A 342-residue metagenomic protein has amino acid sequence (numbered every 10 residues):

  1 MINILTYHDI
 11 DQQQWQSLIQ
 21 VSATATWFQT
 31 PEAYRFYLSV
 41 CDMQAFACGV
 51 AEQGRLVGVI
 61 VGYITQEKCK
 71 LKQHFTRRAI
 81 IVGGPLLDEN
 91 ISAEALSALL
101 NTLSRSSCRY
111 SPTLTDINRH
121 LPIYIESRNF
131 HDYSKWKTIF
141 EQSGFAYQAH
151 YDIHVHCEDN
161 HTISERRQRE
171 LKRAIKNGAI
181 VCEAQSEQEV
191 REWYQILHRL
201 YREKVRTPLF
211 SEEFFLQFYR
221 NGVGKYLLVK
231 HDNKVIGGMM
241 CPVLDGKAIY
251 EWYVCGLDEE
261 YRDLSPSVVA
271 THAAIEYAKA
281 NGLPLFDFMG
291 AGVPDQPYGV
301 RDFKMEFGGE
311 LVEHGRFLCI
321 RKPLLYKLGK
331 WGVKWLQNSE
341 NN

Functional and structural regions predicted by a protein language model:
I2-Q53, I60-K70, T115, R119 (+2 more regions): A conserved beta-strand-loop-helix scaffold within acyl/acetyltransferase catalytic domains
G49-A51, D88, E94-R119, L216-P323: Aromatic (often tryptophan-rich) hydrophobic motifs at membrane interfaces
I64, T138-H161, L283-N342: Active-site/acyl-donor-binding loops of N-acyltransferases
T65-V82: Conserved acyl-donor/pantetheine-binding loop and adjacent beta-alpha core of acyl/acetyltransferases and related
G84-L86, H154: Short aromatic/hydrophobic contact patches that present stacked aromatics for nucleic-acid/ligand binding
L87-A93, E158-T162: Short, polar/flexible loop-turn hinges at active-site or ligand-entry regions and domain interfaces
S107, E170-R173, W193-L200, F286 (+1 more regions): A general structural signal for short secondary-structure boundary/capping elements
Y124-S127: Core AdoMet radical
